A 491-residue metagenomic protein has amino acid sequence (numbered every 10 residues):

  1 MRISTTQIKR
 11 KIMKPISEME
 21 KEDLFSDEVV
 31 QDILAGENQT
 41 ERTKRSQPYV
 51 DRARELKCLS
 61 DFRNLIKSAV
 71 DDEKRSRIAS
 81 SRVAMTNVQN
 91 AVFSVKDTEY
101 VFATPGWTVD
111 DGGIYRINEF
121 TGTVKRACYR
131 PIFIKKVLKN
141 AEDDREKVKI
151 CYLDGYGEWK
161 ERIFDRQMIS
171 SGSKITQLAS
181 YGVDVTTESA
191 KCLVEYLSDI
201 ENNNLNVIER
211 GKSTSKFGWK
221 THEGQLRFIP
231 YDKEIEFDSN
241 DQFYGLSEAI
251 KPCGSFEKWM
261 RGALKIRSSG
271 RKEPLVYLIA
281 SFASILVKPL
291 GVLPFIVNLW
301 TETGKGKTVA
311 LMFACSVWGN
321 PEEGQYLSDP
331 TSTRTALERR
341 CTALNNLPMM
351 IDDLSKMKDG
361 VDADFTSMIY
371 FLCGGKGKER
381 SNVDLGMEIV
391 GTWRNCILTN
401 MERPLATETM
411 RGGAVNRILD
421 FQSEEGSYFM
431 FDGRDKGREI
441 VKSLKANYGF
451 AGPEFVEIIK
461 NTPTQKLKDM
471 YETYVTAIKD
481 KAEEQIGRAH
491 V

Functional and structural regions predicted by a protein language model:
T5-I8, I12, N38-S269, R339-R340 (+6 more regions): Conserved glycine-centered beta->alpha loop in an early N-terminal alpha/beta scaffold
I235-G324: P-loop NTPase catalytic core of nucleic-acid-dependent motor ATPases
A310-D362: AAA+/P-loop NTPase substrate/partner-engagement loops
N345-P348, T392-I397: Loop/turn-to-beta-strand initiation segments
F365-R380: Conserved catalytic/switch belt of AAA+ P-loop NTPases
K376-G391, L405-M410: Conserved Walker
G391-T392, T409-R488: Phosphate-sensing "switch" segment of ASCE/P-loop ATPases
R394-E402, D420: Structural recognition of the conserved hydrophobic beta-strand(s) that form the central parallel beta-sheet of P-loop
